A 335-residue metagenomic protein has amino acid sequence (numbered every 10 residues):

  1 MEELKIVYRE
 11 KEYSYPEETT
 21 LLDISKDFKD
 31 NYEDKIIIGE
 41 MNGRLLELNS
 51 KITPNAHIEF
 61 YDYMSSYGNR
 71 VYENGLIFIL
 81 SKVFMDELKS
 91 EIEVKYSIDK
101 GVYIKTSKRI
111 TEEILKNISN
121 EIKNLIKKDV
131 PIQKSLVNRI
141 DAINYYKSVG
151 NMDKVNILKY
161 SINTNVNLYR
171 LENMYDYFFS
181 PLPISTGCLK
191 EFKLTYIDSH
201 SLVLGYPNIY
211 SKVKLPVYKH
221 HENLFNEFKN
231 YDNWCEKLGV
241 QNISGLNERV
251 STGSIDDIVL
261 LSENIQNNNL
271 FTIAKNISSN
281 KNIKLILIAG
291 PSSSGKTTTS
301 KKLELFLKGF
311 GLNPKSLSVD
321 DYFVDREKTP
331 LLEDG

Functional and structural regions predicted by a protein language model:
M1-I98, R109, N120-E121: Ubiquitin-like/PB1-type beta-grasp interaction modules and other compact soluble beta-rich domains
S50, H57-V71, E91-I273, I277-N280: Auxiliary tRNA-acceptor-end handling modules of aminoacyl-tRNA synthetases
I286-I288: Hydrophobic anchor at the beta1->P-loop junction of P-loop NTPases
S293: Walker A (P-loop) phosphate-binding loop of P-loop NTPases
K296: Conserved lysine of the Walker
T299, L303: Hydrophobic positions on the alpha1 helix immediately C-terminal to the Walker A/P-loop
F310-R326: Short beta-strand-centered segment that lines the nucleotide-binding/catalytic pocket of NTP-utilizing
L331-G335: Short beta-alpha connecting loops at secondary-structure transitions that line or flank enzyme active sites
